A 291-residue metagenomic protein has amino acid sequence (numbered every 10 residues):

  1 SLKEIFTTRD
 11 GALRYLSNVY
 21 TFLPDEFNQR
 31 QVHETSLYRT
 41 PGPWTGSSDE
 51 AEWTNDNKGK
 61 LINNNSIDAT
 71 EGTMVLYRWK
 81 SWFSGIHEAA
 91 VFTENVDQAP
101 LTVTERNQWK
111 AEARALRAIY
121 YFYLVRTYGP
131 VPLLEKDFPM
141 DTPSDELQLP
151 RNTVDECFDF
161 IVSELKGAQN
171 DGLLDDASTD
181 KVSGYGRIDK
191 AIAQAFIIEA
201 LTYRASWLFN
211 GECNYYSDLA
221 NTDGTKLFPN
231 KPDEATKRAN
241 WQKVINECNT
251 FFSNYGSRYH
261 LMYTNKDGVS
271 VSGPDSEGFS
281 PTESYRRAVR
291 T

Functional and structural regions predicted by a protein language model:
S1-R39, L219-A220, N265-V269: Membrane-proximal, proline-rich intrinsically disordered regions
S1-T7, I161, I198, C213: Bacterial Sec-dependent N-terminal signal peptides
T8-Q31, E52-Y128, S144-Y185: Conserved, well-structured interaction surfaces
V125-R126, P130-P132, A200-E212: Short coil/turn linking the two alpha-helices of tandem helical-hairpin repeats
I197, L201, K237-N240: Active-site neighborhood of glycoside hydrolase catalytic domains
G211-E234: A solvent-exposed, charged loop/short amphipathic helix patch at secondary-structure junctions
A239, S257-T291: Extended ligand-binding clefts on enzyme/binding-domain cores
